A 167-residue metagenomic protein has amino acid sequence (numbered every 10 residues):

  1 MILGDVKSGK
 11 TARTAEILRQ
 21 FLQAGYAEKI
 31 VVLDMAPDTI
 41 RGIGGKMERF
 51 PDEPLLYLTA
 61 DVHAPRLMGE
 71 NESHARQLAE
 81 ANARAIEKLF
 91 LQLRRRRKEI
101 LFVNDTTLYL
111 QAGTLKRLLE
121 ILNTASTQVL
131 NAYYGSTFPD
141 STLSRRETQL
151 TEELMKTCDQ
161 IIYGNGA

Functional and structural regions predicted by a protein language model:
M1-E80, R84, K88, R146-E147: Conserved P-loop
D5, N104-D105: Short, contiguous strand/loop micro-motifs
A12, E16, L101, G113: Short, well-structured alpha-helical interface segments that form or flank functional binding sites
K29, E99-I100: The start of beta-strands in P-loop NTPase/AAA+ ATPase cores
M35, D105-T106: Short, well-ordered beta-to-alpha junction loops that form the rim of enzyme active sites and present histidine/acidic
Q92-R94, E99, T106-A167: Replace "adjacent to P-loop NTPase cores in ATP/GTP-dependent enzymes" with "adjacent to NTP-binding cores
